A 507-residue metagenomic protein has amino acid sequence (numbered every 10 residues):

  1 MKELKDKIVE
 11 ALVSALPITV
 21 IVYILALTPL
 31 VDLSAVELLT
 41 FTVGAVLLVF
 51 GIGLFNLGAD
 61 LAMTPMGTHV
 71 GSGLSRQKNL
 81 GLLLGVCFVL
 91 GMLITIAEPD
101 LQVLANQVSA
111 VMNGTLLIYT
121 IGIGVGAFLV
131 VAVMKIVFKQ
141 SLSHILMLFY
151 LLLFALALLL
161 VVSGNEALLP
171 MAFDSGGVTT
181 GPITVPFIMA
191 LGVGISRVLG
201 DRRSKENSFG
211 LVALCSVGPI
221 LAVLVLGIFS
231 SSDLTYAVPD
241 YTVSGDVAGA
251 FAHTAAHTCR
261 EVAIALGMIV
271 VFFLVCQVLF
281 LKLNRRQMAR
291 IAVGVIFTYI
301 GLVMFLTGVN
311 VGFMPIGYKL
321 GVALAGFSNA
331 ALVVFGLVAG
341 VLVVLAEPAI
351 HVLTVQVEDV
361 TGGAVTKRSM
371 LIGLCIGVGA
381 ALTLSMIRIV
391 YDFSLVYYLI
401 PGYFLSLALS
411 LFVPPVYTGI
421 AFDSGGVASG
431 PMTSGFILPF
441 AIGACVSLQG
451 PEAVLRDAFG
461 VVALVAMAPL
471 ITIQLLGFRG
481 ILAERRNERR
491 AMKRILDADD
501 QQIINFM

Functional and structural regions predicted by a protein language model:
M1-L57, S72-G73, G176, M189 (+3 more regions): Signature of multi-pass transmembrane helix bundles
L12-V13, S75-K78, G85, L142-L152 (+5 more regions): Cytoplasmic-side transmembrane-helix entry/capping segments in multi-pass membrane proteins
E37-T42, L74-L83, V111-Y119, L159-G164 (+5 more regions): Membrane-interfacial loop-to-helix junctions in multi-pass transporters
L39-T40, G58, N106-I118, K135-L152 (+8 more regions): Transmembrane helix-loop boundary segments of multi-pass membrane transporters
D60-N79, V103-M112, S141, F313-A325 (+2 more regions): Flexible loop linkers connecting adjacent transmembrane helices in multi-pass alpha-helical membrane transporters
L80-A157, V333-S410: Helix-loop-helix junctions within the multi-pass membrane cores of secondary transporters/permeases
L129, V133-Q140, L168, V193-N207 (+4 more regions): Alpha-helical transmembrane segments
L159-A167, V223-S230, F305-G312, T383-L384 (+1 more regions): Hydrophobic alpha-helical transmembrane segments in multi-pass integral membrane proteins
